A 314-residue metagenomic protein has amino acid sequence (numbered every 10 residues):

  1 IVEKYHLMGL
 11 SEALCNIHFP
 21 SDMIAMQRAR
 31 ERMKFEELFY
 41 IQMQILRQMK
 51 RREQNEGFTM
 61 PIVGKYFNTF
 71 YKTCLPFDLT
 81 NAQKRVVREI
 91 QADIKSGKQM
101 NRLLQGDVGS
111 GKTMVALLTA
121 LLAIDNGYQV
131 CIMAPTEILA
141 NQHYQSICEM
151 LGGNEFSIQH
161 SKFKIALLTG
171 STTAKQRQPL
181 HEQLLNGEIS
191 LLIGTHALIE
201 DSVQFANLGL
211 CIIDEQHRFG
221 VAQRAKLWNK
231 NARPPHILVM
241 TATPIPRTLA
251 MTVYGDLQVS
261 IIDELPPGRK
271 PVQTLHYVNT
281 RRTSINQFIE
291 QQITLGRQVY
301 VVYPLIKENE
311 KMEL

Functional and structural regions predicted by a protein language model:
I1-C74: Upstream accessory/linker segments immediately N-terminal to the RecA-like ATPase cores of bacterial MutS and a subset
L10, Y66-F67, V86, K164 (+1 more regions): N-terminal alpha-helical segment
L38, Y71, Q83-V86, I90 (+4 more regions): Conserved hydrophobic/aromatic pocket- or pore-lining residues that grip, position, or stack substrates in active sites
Q44, T73, E89-A92, Q183 (+1 more regions): Residues within well-ordered alpha-helical secondary structure of globular protein domains
T59-Q105: Conserved pre-motif I regulatory segment
Q99-L314: Inter-lobe coupling/hinge segments of SF2-like helicase ATPases
